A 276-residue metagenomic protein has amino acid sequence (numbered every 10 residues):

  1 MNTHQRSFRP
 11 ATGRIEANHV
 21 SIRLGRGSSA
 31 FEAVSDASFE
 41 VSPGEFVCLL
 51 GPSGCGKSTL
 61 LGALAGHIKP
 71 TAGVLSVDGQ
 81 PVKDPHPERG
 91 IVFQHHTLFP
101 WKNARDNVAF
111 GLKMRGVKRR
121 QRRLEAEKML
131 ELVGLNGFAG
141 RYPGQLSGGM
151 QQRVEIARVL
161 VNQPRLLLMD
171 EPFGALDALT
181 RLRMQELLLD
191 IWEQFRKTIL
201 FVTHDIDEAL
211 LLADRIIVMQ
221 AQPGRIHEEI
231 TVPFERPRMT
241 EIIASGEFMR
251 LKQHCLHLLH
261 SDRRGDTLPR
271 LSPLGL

Functional and structural regions predicted by a protein language model:
L50-P52: The feature captures the beta-strand-to-loop junction immediately N-terminal to the Walker
A65: Helix-to-loop junction immediately C-terminal to a conserved catalytic motif
G73-P85: Conserved ABC transporter NBD signature motif
K102-F110: Short coil-to-helix segment of the ABC ATPase nucleotide-binding domain corresponding to the Q-loop/switch region
A109, K113, R120-F138, D190: Conserved ABC ATPase "signature" region
R141-G144, N162: Conserved signature/switch motifs of ABC ATPase nucleotide-binding domains
I156: Hydrophobic anchor residue at the start of the ABC signature
L167-D170: Catalytic Walker B motif of ABC-type/P-loop ATPase nucleotide-binding domains
